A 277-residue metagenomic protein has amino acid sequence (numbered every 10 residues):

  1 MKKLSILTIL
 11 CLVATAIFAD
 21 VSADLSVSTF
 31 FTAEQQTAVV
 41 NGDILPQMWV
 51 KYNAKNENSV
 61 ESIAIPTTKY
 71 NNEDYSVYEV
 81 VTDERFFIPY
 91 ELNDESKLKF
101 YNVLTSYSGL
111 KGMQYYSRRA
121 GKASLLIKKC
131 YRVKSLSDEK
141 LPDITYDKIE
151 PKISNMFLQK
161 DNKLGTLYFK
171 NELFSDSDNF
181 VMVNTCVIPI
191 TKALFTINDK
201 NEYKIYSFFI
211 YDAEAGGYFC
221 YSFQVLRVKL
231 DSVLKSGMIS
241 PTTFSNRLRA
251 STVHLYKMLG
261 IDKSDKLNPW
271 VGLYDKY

Functional and structural regions predicted by a protein language model:
L4-T15: Sec-dependent N-terminal signal peptides
T15-A16, I205: Generic detector of short, well-ordered, non-transmembrane alpha-helical segments enriched in hydrophobic residues
D20-I149, L194-F195, A213-Y277: Terminal "cap-and-tail" regions of soluble proteins that handle hydrophobic small molecules
Y131-F180: Long, positively charged binding patches that form subdomain-scale interaction surfaces for polyanionic ligands
K163, Y168-S207: Hydrophobic-ligand binding "helix-grip"
